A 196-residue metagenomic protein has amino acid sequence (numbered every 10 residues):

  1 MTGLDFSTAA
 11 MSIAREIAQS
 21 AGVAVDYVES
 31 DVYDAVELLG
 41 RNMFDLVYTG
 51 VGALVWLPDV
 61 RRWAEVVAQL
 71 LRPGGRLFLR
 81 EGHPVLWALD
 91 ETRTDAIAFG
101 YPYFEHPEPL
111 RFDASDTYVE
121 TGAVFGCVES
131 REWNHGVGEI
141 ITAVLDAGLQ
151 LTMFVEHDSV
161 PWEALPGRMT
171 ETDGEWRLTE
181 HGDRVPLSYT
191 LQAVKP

Functional and structural regions predicted by a protein language model:
S7-A9: Conserved SAM/SAH-binding beta-strand->alpha-helix loop
A14-R15: Conserved SAM-binding loop
S20-A35: Conserved SAM-binding strand-loop segment of SAM-dependent methyltransferases
Y33, E37-V47: A short acidic, Gly/Pro-enriched loop at the edge of an enzyme's catalytic core that lines a small-molecule cofactor
D45-R61: A short SAM/SAH-binding and catalytic strip from SAM-dependent methyltransferases
R61-R76: A short glycine-rich, Lys/Arg-flanked "PGG" loop and its adjoining helix->strand segment in the class I
R76-Y118: Conserved class I S-adenosyl-L-methionine
S130-F154: Short alpha-helix
